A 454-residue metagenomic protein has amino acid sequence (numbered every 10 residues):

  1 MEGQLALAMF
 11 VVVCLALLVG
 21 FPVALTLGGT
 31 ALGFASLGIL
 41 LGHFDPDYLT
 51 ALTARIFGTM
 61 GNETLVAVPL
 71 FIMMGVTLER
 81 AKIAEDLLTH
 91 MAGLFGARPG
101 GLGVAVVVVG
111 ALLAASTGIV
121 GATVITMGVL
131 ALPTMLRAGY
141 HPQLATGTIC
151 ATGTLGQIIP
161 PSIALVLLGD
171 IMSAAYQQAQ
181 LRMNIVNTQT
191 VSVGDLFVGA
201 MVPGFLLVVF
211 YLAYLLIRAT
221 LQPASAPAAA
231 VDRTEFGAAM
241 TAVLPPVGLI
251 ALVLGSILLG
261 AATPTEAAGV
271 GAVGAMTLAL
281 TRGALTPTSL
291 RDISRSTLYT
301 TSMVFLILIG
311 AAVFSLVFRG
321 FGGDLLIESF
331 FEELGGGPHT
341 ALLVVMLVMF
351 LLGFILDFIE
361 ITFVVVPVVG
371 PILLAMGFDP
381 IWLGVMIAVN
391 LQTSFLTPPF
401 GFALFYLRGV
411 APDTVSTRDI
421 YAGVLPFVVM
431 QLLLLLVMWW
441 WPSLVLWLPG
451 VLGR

Functional and structural regions predicted by a protein language model:
M1-R454: Alpha-helical transmembrane segments of multi-pass membrane transport proteins
